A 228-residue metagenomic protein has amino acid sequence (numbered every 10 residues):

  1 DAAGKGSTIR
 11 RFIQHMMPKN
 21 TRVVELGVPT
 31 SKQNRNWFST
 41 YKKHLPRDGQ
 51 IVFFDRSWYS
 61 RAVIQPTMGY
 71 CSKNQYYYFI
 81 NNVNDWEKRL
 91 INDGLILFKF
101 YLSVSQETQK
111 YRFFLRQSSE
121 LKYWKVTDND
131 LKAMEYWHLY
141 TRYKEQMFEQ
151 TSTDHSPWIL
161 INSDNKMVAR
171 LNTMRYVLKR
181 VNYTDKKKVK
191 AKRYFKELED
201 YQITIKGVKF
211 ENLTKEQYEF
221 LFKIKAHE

Functional and structural regions predicted by a protein language model:
A2-E228: Glycine-rich phosphate-binding loop of ATP-dependent small-molecule kinases
